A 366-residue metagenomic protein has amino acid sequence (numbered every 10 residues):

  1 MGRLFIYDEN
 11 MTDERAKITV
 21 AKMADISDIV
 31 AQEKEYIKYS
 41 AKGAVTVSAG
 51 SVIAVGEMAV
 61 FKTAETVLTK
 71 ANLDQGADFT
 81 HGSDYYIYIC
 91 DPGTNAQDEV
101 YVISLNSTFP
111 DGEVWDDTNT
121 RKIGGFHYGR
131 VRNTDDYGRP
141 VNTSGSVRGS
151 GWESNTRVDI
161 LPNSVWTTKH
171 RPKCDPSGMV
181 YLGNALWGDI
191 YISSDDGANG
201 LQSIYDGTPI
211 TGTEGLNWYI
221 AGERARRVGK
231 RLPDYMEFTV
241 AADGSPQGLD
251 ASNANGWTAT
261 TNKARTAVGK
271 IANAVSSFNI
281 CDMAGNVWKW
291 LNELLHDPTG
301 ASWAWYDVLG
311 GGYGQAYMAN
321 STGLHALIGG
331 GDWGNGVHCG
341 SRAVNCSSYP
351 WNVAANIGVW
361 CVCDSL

Functional and structural regions predicted by a protein language model:
M1-D25, W115-R139: Short, low-complexity N-terminal tether/leader segments at secretion or assembly junctions of large, surface-exposed
I26-S83, P92-G93: Glycine-rich, flexible loop motifs
Y86-C90, W187-D189, N279, W360-D364: Residues within well-ordered beta-strands of beta-sheet-rich folds
D91-Q97, I192-D195, E293-H296, W333 (+1 more regions): Acidic glycine-/aspartate-rich tracts in secreted/extracellular proteins
G93-P110: Short, surface-exposed terminal/edge motifs of secreted or surface/virion proteins that either
Y128-C281: Short aromatic-cysteine micro-motif
E214-L216, G311-L366: Disulfide-stabilized, aromatic/cysteine-rich ligand-recognition loop
D297-G310: A short, polar/charged loop-to-alpha-helix boundary motif
